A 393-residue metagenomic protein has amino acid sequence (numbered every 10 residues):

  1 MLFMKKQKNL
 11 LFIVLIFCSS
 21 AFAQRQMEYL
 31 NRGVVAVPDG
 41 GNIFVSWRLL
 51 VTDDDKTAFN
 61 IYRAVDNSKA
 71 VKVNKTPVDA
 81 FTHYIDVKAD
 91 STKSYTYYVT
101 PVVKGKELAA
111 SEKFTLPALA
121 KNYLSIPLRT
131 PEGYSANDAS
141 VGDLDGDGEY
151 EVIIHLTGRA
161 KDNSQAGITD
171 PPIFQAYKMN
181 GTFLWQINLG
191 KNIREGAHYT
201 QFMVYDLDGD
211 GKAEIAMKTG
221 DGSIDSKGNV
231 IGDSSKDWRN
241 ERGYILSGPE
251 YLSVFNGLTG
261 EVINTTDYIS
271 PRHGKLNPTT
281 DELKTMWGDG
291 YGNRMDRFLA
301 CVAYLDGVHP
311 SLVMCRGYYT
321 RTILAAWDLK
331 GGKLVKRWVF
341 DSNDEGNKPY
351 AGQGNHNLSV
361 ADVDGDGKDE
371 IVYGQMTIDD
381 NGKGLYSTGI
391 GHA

Functional and structural regions predicted by a protein language model:
M1-F3: Short, Lys/Arg-enriched N-terminal segments with co-localized hydrophobic residues within the first ~10-30 amino acids
K6-I13: Sec-dependent signal peptide recognition, specifically the positively charged N-region followed immediately by
V14-A23: Hydrophobic h-region of N-terminal signal peptides that target proteins for export in Gram-negative bacteria
S20, D55-K56: Amphipathic alpha-helical interaction segments
M27-N31, G40, L49-D54, A64 (+2 more regions): Beta-propeller-forming repeat regions
A36-N42: Beta-strand-rich domain onsets/edges
A58-I61: Short beta-strand elements bearing conserved aromatic residues within extracellular beta-rich modules
